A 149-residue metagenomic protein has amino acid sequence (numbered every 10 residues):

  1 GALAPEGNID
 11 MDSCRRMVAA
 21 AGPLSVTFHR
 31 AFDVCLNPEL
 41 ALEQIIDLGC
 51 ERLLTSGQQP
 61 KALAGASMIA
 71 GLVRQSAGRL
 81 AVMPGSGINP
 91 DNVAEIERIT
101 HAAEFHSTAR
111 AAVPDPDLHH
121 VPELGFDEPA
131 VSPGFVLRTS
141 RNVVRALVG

Functional and structural regions predicted by a protein language model:
G1-E51: Hydrophobic, well-structured mid-protein blocks that either form specific transmembrane helices
G1-E6, R30-V34, G57-K61, G85-S86 (+1 more regions): Glycine- and other small-residue-rich loops at beta-strand/loop junctions that grip anionic moieties
G1-G7, C50-G65, T100-P122, E128: Glycine-rich phosphate-binding active-site loops on the catalytic face of alpha/beta enzymes
I9-R30, A66-P90, F126-G149: Alpha-helix-loop-beta-strand connector modules within alpha/beta enzyme cores
D12, L36-L48, I69-P84, I88-S107 (+1 more regions): Catalytic cores of alpha/beta
